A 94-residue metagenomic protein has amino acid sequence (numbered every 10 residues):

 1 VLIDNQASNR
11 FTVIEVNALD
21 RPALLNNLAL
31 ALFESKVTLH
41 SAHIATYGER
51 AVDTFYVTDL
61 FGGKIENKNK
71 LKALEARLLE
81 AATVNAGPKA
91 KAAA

Functional and structural regions predicted by a protein language model:
V1-A94: A conserved regulatory-domain signal marking ACT and ACT-like small-molecule sensing domains and adjacent regulatory
